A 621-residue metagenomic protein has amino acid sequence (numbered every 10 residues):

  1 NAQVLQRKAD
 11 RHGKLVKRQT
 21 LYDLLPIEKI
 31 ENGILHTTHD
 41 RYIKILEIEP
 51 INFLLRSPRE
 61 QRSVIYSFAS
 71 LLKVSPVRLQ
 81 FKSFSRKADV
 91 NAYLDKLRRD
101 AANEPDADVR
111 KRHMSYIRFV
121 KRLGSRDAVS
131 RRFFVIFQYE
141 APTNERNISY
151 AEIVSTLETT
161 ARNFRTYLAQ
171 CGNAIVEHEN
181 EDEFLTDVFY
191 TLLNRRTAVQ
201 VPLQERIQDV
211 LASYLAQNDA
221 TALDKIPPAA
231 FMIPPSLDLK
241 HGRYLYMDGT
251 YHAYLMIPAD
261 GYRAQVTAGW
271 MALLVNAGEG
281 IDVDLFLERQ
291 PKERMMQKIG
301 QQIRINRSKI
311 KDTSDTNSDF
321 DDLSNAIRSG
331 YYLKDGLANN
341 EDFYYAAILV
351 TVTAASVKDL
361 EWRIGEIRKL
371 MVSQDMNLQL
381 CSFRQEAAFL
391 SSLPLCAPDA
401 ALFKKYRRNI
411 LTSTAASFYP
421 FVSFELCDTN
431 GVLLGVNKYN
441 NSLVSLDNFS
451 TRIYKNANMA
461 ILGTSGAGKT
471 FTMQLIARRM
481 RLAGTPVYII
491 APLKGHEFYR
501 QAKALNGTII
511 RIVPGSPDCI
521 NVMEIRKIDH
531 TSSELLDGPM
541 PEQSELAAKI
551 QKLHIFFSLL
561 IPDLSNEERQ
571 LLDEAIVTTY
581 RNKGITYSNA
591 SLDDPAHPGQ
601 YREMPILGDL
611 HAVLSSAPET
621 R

Functional and structural regions predicted by a protein language model:
N1-F421: Extended, folded cores of ATP/NTP-driven motor/assembly subunits in large transport and secretion machines
F84, L475-V577, R581, I585: Switch/coupling segment of Walker-type NTPase motor domains
K96-D100, T191-R195, L395-D399, K503-T508 (+2 more regions): Short secondary-structure boundary/capping segments
E158-E177, L433-S442, S450-T464, I476 (+1 more regions): Charge-patterned, long linear interaction tracts outside catalytic cores
P228, M232, S236, Y419-L433 (+1 more regions): Flexible, glycine/threonine-enriched loop-and-boundary segments that flank and lead into catalytic domains of large
E341-D342, K358-D359, K369-D375, L564-R621: Non-catalytic, charge-rich alpha-helical accessory subdomains
N409-S417, F424-N441: Pre-P-loop entry segment of helicase/translocase ATPase cores
T429-V513: Glycine-rich phosphate-binding loop of nucleotide-binding enzymes
